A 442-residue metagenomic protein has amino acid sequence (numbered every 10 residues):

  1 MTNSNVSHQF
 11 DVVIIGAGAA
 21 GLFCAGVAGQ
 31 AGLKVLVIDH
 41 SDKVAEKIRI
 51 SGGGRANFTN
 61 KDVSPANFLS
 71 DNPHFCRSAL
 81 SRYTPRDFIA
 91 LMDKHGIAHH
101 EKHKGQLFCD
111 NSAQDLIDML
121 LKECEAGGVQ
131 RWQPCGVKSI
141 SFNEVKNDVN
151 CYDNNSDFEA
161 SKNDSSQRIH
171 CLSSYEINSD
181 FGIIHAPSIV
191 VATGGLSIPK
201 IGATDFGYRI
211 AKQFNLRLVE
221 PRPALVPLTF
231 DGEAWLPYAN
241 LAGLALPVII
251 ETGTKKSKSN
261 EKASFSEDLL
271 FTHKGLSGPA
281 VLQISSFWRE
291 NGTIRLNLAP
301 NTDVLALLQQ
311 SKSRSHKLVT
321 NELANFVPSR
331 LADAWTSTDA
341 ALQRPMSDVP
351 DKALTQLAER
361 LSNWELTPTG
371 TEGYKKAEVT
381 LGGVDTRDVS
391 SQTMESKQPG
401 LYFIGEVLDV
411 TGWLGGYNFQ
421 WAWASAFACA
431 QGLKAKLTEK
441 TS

Functional and structural regions predicted by a protein language model:
F10-V37, C429-L433: N-terminal Rossmann-like FAD-binding beta1-loop-alpha1 element of flavoenzymes
V13-I15, I184-K200, A211-K212, L269-T272: Short hydrophobic core segments
G29-G53: Glycine-rich FAD pyrophosphate-binding loop
D42-V44, R49-I50, T59-P65, A98 (+2 more regions): An anion/pyrophosphate-binding glycine-rich loop and adjacent beta-alpha core in soluble alpha-beta enzymes
R55-H103: Glycine-rich active-site loop/strand segments that organize a redox cofactor
R82-S188: Feature captures the FAD/FMN-dependent oxidoreductase FAD-binding
W132-P134, D333-T411: A glycine-rich dinucleotide-binding beta-alpha-beta segment and adjacent secondary-structure elements that constitute
S197-I210, F214, V410-T438: A conserved FAD-binding loop/helix module that cradles the flavin
